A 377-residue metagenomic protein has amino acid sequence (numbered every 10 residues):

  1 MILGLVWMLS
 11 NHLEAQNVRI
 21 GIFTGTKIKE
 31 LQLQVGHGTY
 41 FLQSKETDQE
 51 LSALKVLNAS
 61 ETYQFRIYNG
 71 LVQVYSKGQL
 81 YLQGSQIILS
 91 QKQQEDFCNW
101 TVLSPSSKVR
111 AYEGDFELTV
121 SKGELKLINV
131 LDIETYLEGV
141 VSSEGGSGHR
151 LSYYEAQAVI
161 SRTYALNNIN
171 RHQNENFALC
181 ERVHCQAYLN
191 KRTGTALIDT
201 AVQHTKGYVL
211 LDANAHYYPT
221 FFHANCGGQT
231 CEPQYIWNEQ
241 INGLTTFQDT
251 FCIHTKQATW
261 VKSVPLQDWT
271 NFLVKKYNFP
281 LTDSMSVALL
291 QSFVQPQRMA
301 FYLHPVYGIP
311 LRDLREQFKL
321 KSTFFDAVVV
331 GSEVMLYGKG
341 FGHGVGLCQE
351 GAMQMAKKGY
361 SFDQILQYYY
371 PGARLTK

Functional and structural regions predicted by a protein language model:
M1-N11: Bacterial N-terminal signal peptides
H12-K377: Conserved, single-site charged/polar hotspot
